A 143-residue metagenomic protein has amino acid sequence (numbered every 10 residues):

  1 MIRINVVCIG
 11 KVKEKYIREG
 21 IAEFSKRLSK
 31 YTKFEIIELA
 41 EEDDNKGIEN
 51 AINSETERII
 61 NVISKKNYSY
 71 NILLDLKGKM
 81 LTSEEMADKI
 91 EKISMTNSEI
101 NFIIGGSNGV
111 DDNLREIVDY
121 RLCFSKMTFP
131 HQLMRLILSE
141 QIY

Functional and structural regions predicted by a protein language model:
M1-L28: N-terminal beta1-alpha1 ligand-phosphate binding loop
I2-I4, S69, I117-D119: Short glycine-/polar-rich loops that comprise or flank the Walker A/P-loop and associated switch/sensor motifs
V6, I72, G105, L138: Conserved RecA-like P-loop NTPase ATPase core
V12, L76-K79, G106-G109: Short glycine-rich anion-binding loops that position phosphate/pyrophosphate groups of nucleotides and phosphorylated
I17-I21, E49, S83-A87, R115 (+1 more regions): Conserved strand-to-helix beginnings and helix N-cap segments that scaffold or border functional pockets
K33, E38-E99: S-adenosyl-L-methionine/SAH cofactor-binding core of RNA-modifying enzymes
I93-D111: Ser/Thr/Gly-rich flexible loops in soluble cytosolic domains mediating phosphotransfer, phosphorylation
D112-Y143: Structured adenosyl-cofactor binding patch, chiefly the S-adenosyl-L-methionine
